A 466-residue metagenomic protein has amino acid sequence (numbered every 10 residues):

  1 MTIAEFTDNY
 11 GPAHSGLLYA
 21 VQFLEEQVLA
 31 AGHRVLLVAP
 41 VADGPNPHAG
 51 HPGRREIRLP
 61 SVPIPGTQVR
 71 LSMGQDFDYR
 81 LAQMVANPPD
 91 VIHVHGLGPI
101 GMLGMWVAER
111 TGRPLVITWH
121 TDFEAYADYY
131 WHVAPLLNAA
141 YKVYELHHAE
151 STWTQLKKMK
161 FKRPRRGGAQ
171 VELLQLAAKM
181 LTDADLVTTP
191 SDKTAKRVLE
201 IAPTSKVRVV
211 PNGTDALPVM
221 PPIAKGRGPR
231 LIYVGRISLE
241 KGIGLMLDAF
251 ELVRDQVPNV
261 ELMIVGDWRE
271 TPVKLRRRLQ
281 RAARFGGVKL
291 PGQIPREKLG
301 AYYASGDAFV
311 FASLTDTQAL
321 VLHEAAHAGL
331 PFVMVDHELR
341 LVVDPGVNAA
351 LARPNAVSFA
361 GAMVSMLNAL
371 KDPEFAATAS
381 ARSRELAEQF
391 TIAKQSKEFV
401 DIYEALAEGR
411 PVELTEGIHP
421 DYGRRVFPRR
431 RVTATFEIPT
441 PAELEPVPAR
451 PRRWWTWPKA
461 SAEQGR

Functional and structural regions predicted by a protein language model:
M1-P60, T415, G423-R466: N-terminal subdomain of nucleotide-sugar transferases
V41, K193, G213: Carbohydrate-associated surface elements
R110, Y141-L186: Membrane-proximal helix-turn-helix segments that form the acceptor-binding/catalytic region of lipid-linked
T188, M220-F250, M263: Conserved donor-binding/catalytic core segment of Leloir-type glycosyltransferases
M263, V273-K298: Nucleotide-activated donor-binding/catalytic signature segment of Leloir-type glycosyltransferases, i.e., the conserved
L314: Aromatic "clamp/platform" in nucleotide-sugar-dependent glycosyltransferases that forms part of the donor/acceptor
L322, H327, P331-V335: Short hydrophobic beta-strand element within catalytic cores of glycosyltransferases and related nucleotide-activated
P345-V357, M366-K371: Conserved acidic donor-binding segment of nucleotide-sugar-dependent glycosyltransferases
